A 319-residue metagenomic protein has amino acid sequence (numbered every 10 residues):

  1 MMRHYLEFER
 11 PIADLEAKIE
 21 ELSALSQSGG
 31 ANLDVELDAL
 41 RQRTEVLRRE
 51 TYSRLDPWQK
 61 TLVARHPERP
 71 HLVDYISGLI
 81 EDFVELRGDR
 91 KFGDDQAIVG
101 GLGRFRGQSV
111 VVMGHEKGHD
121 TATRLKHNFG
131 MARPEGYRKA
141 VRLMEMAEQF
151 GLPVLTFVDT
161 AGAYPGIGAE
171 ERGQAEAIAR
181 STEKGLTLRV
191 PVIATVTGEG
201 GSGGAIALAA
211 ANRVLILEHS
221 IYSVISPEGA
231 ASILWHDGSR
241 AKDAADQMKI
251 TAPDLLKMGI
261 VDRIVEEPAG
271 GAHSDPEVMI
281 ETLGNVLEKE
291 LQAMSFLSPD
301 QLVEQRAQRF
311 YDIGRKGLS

Functional and structural regions predicted by a protein language model:
M1-S109, E277-S319: Intrinsically disordered, low-complexity segments enriched in small/flexible residues
L15, D56, V112, D159 (+3 more regions): Terminal peptide-recognition signature
L33-E36, G136-Y137, A230: Short, motif-level signal for alpha-helix interfacial/capping segments enriched in acidic residues and aromatics/proline
T51, T61-A64, L125-F129, G270-H273: Short hinge/gating elements
P67, H71, N128-M131, A169 (+1 more regions): Short coil/turn segments at secondary-structure boundaries
P70-L72, D120-A122, Y164-G166: Short active-site-adjacent helix-start/loop capping segments
D82, F92-D94, G100, F105-F157 (+1 more regions): Glycine-rich beta-alpha loop segments
V158-E288, Q292, F296: Conserved catalytic cores of soluble enzyme domains, especially glycine-rich substrate-binding beta-alpha loops
